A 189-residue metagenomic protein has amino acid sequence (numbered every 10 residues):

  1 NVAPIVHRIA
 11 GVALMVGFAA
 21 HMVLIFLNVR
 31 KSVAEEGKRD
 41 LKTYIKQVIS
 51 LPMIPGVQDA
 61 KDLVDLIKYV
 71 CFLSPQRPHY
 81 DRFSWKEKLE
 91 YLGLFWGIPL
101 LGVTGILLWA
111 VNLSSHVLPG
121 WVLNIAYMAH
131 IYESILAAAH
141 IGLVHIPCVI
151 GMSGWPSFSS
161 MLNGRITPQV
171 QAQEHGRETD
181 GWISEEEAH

Functional and structural regions predicted by a protein language model:
N1-H189: Membrane-embedded alpha-helical bundles that constitute the cytochrome b-like, heme-associated redox core of multi-pass
